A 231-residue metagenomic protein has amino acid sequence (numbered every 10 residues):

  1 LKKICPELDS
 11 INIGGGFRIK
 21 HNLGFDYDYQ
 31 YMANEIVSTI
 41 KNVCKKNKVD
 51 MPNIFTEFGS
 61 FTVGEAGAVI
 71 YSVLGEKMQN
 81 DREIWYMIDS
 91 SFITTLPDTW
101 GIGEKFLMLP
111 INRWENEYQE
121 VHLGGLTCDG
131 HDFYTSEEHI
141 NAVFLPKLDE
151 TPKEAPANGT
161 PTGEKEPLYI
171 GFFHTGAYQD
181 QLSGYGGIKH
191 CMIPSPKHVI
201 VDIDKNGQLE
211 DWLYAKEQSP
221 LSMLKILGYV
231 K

Functional and structural regions predicted by a protein language model:
L1-D9, I36-C44: Structured alpha-helical segments in the cores of large, soluble enzyme domains
I11-H21, T56-F61: Glycine-rich beta-strand-to-loop/alpha-helix junction loops that act as flexible
I13, M32-A33: N-terminal, helix-rich and Lys/Arg-enriched segments in bacterial and organellar proteins
R18, Q30, N53: Contiguous mid-protein beta-loop-alpha structural module that forms a pocket-lining wall or clamp of enzyme active
H21-N22, H174: Conserved "cap/hinge" positions at secondary-structure junctions
L23, D28: Conserved N-terminal phosphate-binding loop of PLP-dependent enzymes in the Aspartate aminotransferase
E35, K41, K45, V49-K231: Charged (often Lys/Glu-rich) extended helix/loop segments that serve as interaction or gating elements
